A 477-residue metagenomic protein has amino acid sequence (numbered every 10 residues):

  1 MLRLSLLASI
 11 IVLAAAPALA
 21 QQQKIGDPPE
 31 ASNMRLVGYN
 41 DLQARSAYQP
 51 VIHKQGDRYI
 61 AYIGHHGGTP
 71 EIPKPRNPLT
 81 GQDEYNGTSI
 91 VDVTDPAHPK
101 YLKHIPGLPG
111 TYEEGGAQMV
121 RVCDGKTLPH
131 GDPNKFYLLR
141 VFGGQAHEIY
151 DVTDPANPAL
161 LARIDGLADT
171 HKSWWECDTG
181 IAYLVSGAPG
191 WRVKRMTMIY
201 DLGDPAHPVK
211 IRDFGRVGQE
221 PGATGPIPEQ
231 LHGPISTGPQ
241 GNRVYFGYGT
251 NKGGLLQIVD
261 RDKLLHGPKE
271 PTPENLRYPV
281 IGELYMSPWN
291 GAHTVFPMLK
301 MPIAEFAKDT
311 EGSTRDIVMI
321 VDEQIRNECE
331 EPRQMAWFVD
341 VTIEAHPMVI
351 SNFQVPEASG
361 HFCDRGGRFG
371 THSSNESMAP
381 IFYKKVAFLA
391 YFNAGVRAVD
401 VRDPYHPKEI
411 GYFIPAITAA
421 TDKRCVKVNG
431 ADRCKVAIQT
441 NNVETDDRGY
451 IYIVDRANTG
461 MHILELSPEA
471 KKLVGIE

Functional and structural regions predicted by a protein language model:
M1-L2: N-terminal secretory signal peptides that target proteins for export/translocation
S5-A16: Bacterial N-terminal signal peptides
L19-E477: Feature marking well-ordered beta-strand scaffolds used for ligand recognition
